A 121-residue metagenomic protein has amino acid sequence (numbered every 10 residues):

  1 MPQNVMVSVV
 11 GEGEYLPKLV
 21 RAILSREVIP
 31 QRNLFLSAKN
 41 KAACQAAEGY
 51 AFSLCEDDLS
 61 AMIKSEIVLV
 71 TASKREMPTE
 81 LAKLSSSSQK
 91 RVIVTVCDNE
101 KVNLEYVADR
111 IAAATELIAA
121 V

Functional and structural regions predicted by a protein language model:
M1-E48, S53-E56: NAD(P)+-binding Rossmann beta1-loop-alpha1 motif at the extreme N-terminus of oxidoreductases
V10-Y15, K39, D57, K90 (+2 more regions): Generic structural signal for short, solvent-exposed loop/turn connectors between secondary structure elements
R21-L24, L54-D57, T79-A82, L104-Y106: A generic local structural motif
Q45, S65-E66: Short, solvent-exposed polar/charged micro-motifs at secondary-structure junctions
E48, D57-D58, D98, D109: Acidic-enriched, low-complexity/disordered segments with a strong bias for Aspartate over Glutamate
A61-I63: A short, aliphatic-rich alpha-helical micro-motif
E66-V121: Rossmann-like NAD(P)(H) cofactor-binding subdomain of soluble oxidoreductases
